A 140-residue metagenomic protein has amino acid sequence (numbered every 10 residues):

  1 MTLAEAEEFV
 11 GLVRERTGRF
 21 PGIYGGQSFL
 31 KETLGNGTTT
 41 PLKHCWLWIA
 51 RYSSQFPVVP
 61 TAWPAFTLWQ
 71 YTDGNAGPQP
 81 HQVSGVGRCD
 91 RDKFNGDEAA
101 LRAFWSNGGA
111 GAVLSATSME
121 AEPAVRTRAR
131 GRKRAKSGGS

Functional and structural regions predicted by a protein language model:
M1-A62: Catalytic domains of cell-wall/extracellular-matrix polysaccharide-remodeling enzymes, centered on de-N-acetylation
T38-G139: Functionally critical loop-and-helix segments that line ligand-binding/catalytic clefts of soluble enzyme domains
